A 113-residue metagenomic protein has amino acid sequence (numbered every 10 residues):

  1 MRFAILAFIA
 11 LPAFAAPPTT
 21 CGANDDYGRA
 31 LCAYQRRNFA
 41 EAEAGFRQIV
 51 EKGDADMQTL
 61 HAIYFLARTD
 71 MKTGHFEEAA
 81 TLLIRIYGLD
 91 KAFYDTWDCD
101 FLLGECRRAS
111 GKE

Functional and structural regions predicted by a protein language model:
T19-T20, V50-T59, I86-D98: Short solvent-exposed coil/turn linkers within tandem alpha-helical repeat scaffolds
